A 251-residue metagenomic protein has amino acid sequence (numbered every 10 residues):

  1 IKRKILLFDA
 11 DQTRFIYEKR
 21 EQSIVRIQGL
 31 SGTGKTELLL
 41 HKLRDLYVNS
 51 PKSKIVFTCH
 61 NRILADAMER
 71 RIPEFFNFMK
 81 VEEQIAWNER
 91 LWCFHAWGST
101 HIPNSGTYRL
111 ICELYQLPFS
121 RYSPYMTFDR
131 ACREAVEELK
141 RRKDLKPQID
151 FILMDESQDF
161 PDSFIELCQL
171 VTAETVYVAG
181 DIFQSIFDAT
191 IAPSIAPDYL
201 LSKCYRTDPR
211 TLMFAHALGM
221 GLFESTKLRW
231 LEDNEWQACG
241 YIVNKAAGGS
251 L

Functional and structural regions predicted by a protein language model:
I1-L251: The feature marks helicase ATPase cores and/or their adjacent C-terminal helical subdomains in SF1/SF2/AAA+ helicases
